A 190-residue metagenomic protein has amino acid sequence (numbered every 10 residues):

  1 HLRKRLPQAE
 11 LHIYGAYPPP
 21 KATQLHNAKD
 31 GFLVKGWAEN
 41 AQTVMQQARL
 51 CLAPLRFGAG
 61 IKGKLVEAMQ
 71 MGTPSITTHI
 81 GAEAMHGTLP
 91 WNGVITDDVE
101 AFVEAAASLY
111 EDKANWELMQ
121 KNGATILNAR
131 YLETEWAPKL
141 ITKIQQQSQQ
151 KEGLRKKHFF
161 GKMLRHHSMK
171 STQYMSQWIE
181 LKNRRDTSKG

Functional and structural regions predicted by a protein language model:
L6, E10, G15-M45: Nucleotide-activated donor-binding/catalytic signature segment of Leloir-type glycosyltransferases, i.e., the conserved
P20-K21, A41-Q42, A59-I61, G81-H86: Short glycine/proline-enriched, acidic/aromatic patches that form the donor-sugar handling elements
E39, R56-G58, P74, I80-E83 (+1 more regions): Flexible glycine-rich beta->alpha loop in the catalytic core of nucleotide-sugar glycosyltransferases
Q46-G60, M71-T73: Acidic donor-binding loop of glycosyltransferase active sites
K64-E67, P74-T78: Short hydrophobic beta-strand element within catalytic cores of glycosyltransferases and related nucleotide-activated
H79-P90, V94-I95: Short acidic/histidine- and often glycine-rich active-site loop of Leloir-type glycosyltransferases that engages
G93-E100, S108-K113: Conserved acidic donor-binding segment of nucleotide-sugar-dependent glycosyltransferases
N115-E117, A124-G190: C-terminal amphipathic helix plus adjacent low-complexity, charged tail appended to glycosyltransferase catalytic
